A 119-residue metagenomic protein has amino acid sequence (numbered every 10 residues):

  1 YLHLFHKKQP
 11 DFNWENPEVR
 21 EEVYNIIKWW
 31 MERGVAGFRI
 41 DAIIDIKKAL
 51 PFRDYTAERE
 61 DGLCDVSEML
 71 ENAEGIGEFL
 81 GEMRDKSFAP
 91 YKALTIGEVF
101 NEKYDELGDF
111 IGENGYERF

Functional and structural regions predicted by a protein language model:
Y1-F119: Active-site and adjacent substrate-binding regions of carbohydrate-active enzymes
